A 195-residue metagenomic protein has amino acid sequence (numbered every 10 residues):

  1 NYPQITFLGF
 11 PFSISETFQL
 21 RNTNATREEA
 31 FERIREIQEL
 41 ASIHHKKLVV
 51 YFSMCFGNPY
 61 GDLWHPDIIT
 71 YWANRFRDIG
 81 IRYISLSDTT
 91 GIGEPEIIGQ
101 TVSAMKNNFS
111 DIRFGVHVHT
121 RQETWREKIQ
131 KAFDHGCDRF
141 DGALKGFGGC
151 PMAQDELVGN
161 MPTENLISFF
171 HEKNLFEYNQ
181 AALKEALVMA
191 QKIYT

Functional and structural regions predicted by a protein language model:
N1-T195: Catalytic cores and adjacent flexible loops of soluble metabolic enzymes that perform enolate/carbanion chemistry on
